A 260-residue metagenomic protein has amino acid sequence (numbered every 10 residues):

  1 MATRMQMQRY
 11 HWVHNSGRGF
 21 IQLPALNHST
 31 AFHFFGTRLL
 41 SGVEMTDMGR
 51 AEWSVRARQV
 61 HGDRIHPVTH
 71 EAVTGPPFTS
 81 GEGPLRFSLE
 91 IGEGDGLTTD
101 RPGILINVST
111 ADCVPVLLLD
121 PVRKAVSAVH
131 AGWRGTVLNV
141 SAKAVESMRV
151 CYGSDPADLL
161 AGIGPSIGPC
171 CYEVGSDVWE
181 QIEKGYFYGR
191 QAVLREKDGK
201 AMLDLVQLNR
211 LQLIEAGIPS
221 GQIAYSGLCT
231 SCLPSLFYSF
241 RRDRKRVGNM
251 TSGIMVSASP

Functional and structural regions predicted by a protein language model:
M1-P260: Active-site microenvironment for binding and transforming phosphate-containing groups
